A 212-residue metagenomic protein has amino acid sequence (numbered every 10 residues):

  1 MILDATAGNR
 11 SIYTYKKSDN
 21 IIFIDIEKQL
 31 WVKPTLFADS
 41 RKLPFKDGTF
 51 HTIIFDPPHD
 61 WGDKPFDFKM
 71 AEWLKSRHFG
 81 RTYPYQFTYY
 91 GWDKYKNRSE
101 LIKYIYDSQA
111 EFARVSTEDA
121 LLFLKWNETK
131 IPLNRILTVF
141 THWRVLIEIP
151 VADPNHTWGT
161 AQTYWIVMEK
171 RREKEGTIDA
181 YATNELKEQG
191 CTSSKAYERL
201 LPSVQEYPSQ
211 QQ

Functional and structural regions predicted by a protein language model:
M1-Q212: Class I S-adenosyl-L-methionine-dependent methyltransferase catalytic core
